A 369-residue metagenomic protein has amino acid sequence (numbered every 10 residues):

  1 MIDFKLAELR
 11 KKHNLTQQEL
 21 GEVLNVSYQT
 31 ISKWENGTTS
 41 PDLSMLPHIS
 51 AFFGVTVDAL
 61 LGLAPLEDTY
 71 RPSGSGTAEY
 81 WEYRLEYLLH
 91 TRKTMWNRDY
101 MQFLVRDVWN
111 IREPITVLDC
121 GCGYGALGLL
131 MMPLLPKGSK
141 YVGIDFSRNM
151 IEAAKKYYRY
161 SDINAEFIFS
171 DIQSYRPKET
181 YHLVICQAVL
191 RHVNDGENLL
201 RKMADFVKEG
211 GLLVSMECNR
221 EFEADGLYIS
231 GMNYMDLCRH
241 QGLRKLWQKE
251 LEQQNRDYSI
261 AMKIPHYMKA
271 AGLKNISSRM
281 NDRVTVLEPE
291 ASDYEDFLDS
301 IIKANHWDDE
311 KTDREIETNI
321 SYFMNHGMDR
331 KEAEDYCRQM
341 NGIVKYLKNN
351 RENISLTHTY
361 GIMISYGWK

Functional and structural regions predicted by a protein language model:
M1-K12: A short, Lys/Arg-rich alpha-helix, primarily the initiator
S44-A59: DNA major-groove recognition helix of helix-turn-helix/homeodomain DNA-binding modules
L66-I115, A126-L130, L134, M150: Conserved class I S-adenosyl-L-methionine
L118-C120, Y124-S174: Class I SAM-dependent methyltransferase SAM/SAH-binding core
R176-V184: A short acidic, Gly/Pro-enriched loop at the edge of an enzyme's catalytic core that lines a small-molecule cofactor
N198-L212: A short glycine-rich, Lys/Arg-flanked "PGG" loop and its adjoining helix->strand segment in the class I
N219-W307: Conserved catalytic/acceptor-binding region of the Class I
Y258, M262, S277-W368: Conserved Class I S-adenosyl-L-methionine
